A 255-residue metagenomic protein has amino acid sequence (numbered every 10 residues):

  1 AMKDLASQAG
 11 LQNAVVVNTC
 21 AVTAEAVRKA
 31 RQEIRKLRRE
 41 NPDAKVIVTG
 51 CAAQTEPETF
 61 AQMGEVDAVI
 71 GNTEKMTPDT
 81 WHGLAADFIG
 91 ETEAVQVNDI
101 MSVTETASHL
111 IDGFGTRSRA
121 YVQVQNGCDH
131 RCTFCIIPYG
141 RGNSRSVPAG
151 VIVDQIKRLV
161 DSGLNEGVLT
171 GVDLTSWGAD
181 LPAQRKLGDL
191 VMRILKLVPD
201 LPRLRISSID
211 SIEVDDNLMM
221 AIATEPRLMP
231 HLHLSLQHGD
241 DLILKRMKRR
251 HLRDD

Functional and structural regions predicted by a protein language model:
A1-W177, M192, N217, L228 (+2 more regions): Proteins enriched for Cys/Gly/acidic motifs involved in redox and nucleic-acid/cofactor modification
E25-K29, A179-D255: Conserved AdoMet/S-adenosylmethionine-binding subsite of the radical SAM
